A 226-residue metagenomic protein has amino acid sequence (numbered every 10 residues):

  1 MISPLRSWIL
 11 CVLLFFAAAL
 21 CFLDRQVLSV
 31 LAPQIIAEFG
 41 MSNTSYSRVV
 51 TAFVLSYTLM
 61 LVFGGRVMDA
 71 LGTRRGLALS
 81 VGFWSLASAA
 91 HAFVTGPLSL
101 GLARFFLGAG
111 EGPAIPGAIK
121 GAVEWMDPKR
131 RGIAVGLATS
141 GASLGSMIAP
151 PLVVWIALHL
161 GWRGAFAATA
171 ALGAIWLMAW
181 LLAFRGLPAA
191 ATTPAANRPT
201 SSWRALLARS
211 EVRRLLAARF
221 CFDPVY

Functional and structural regions predicted by a protein language model:
I2-S3, P188-L216: Juxtamembrane intracellular "pre-TM" segments in multi-pass secondary transporters
I9-N43: Extracytoplasmic
Q26, V54-V62, S146-M147: Residue-level signature of mid-helix packing/kink "hotspots" within the transmembrane helices of 12-pass Major
Q34, G65-R66, W155: Membrane-interface helix termini in secondary transporters
L59-L98: Conserved MFS/SLC helix-loop-helix module at the cytosolic interface between two early adjacent transmembrane helices
L98-R104, R214-L215: Short hydrophobic/alpha-helical segments at membrane-entry points of transmembrane helices in Major Facilitator
A103-A142: Cytoplasmic helix-loop-helix junction between adjacent transmembrane helices in 12-TM secondary transporters
A138-L182: Helix-loop-helix hairpin linking two adjacent transmembrane segments in secondary transporters
